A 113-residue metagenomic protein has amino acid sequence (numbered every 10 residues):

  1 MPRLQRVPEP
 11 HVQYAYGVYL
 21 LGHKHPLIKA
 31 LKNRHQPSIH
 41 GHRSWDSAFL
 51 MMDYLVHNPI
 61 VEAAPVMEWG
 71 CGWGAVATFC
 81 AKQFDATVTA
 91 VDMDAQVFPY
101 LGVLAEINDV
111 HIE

Functional and structural regions predicted by a protein language model:
M1-E113: S-adenosylmethionine-dependent methyltransferases
